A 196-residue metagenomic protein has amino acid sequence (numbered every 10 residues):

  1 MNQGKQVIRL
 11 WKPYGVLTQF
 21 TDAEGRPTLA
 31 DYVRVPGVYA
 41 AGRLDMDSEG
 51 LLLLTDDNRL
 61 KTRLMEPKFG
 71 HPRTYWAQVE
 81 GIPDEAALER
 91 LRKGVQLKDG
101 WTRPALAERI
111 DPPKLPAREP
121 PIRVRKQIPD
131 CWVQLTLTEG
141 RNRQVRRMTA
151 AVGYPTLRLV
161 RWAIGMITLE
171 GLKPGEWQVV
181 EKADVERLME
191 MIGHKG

Functional and structural regions predicted by a protein language model:
M1-G196: RNA pseudouridine synthases
